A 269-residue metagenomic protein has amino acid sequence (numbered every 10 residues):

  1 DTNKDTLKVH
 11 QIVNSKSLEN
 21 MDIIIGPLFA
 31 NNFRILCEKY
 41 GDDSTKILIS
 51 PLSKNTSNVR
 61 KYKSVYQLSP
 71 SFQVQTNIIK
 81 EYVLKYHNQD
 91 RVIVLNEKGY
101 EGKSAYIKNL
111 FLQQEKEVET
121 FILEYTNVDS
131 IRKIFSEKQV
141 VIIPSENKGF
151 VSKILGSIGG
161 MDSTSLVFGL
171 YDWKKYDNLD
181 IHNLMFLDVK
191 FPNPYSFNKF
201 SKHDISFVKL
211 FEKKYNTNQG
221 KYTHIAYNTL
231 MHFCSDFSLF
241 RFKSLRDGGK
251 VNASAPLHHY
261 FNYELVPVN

Functional and structural regions predicted by a protein language model:
D1-N269: Extracytosolic ligand-binding ectodomains
